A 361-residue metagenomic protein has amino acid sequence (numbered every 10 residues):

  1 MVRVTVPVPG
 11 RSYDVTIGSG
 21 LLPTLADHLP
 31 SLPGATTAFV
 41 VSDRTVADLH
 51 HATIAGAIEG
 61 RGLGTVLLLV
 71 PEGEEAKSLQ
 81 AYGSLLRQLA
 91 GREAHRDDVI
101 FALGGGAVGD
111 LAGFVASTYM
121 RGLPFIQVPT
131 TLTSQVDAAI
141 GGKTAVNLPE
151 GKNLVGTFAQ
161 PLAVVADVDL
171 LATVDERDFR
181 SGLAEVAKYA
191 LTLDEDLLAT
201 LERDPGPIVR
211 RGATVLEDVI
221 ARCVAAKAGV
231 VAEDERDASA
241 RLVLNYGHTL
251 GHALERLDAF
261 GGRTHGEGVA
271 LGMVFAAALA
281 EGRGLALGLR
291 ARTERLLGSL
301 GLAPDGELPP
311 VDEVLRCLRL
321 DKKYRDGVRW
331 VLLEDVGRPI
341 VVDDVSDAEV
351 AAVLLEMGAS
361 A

Functional and structural regions predicted by a protein language model:
M1-V99: ATP/NTP phosphate-donor binding region
V2, A184-A187, L287-A361: C-terminal charged capping/lid subdomain of soluble metabolic enzymes
P7, P33, R92-H95, T118-M120 (+6 more regions): Solvent-exposed alpha-helices and their adjacent loops that cap or buttress functional pockets in soluble metabolic
T16, F114-P207: A glycine/threonine-rich phosphate-anchoring loop and its flanking beta-alpha core in nucleotide/phosphate-binding
E59, G91-A94, Q160-A163, D169-E176 (+11 more regions): Generic secondary-structure signature for well-ordered alpha-helical cores
A107-F114, Q135-V136, H252-A253: Short glycine/serine/threonine-rich phosphate/pyrophosphate-binding segments that cradle anionic phosphate groups
T200-D312: Active-site segments that bind and position negatively charged phosphate/pyrophosphate groups
